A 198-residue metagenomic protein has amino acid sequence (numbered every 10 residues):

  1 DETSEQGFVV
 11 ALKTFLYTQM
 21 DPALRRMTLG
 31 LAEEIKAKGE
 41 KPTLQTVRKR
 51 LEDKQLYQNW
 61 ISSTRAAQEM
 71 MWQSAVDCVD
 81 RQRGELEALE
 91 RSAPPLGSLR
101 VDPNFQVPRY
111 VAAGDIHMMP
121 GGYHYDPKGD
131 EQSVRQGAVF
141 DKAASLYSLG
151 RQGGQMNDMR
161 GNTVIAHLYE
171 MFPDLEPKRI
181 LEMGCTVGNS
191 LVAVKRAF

Functional and structural regions predicted by a protein language model:
D1-T46: Intrinsically disordered, low-complexity terminal regions of plant proteins
V9, E34-E131: N-terminal auxiliary segments of SAM/dcSAM-dependent transferases
G137-M159: Class I SAM-dependent methyltransferase Rossmann-like catalytic core, especially the SAM/SAH-binding loop
D141, S145, I165-Y169, V192: Amphipathic, well-packed alpha-helical segments that form the structural scaffold of globular domains
Q155-E176: Conserved alpha-helix/loop element of class I SAM-dependent methyltransferases that forms part of the SAM/SAH-binding
E176-T186: Conserved class I S-adenosyl-L-methionine
V187-F198: Conserved SAM-binding loop of SAM-dependent methyltransferases across substrates and taxa, primarily the Class I
